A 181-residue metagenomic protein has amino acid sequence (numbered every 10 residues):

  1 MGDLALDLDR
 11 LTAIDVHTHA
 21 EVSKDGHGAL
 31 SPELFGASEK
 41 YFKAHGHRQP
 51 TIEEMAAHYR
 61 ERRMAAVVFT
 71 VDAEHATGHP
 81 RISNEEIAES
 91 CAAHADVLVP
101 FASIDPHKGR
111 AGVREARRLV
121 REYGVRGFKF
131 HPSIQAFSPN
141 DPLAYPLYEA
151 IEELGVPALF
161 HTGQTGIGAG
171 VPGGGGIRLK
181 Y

Functional and structural regions predicted by a protein language model:
M1-T70, A76-H79: An N-terminally biased module of ancient metal coordination in phosphate/nucleic-acid-related enzymes
A65, A73-R178: Active-site gating/metal-coordination segments in enzymes
Y181: Histidine- and aromatic-rich ligand-binding microenvironments
